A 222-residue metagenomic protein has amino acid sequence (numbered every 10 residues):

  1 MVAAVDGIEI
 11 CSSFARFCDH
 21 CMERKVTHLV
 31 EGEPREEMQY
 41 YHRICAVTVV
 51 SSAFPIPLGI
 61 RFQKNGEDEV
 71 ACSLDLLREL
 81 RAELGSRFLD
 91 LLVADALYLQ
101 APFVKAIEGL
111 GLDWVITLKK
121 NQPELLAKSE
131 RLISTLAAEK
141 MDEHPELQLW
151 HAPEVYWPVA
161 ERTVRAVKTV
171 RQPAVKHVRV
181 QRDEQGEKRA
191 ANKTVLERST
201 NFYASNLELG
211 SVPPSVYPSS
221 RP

Functional and structural regions predicted by a protein language model:
M1-S13, V47, S73, L91-L99 (+3 more regions): Short, conserved catalytic/metal-binding motifs centered on acidic residues
M1-S52: Active-site-proximal, Lys/Arg-enriched surface segment that forms a nucleic-acid-binding/basic interface patch
E9, F62-K64, Y98, K120-Q122: Active-site-proximal loop/turn and secondary-structure-junction residues that shape catalytic pockets, frequently
R16-E31, A101-K119: A short alpha/beta connector and helix-capping loop motif
A53-I60: Gly-rich Lys/Arg/Thr-decorated short loops/hinges at beta-loop-alpha junctions or inter-strand turns that position
R61-E83: Active-site beta-loop-alpha junctions of metal-dependent nucleic acid enzymes, especially the RNase H-like/DDE
D113-P222: An anionic, glycine-rich sequence signature occurring as long contiguous blocks
